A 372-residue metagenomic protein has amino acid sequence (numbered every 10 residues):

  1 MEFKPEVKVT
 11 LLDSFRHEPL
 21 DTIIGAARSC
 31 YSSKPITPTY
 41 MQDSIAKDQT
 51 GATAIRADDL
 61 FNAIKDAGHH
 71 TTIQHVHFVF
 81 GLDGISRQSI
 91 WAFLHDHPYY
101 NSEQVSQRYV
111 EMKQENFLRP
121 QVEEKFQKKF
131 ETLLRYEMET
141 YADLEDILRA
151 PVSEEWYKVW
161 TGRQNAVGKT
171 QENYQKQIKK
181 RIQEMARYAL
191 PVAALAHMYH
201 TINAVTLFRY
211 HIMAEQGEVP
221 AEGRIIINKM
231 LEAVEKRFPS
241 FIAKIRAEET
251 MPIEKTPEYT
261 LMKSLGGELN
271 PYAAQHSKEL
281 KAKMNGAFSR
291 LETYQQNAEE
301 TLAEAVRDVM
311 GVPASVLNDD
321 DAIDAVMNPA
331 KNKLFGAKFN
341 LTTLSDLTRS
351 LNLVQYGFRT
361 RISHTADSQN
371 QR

Functional and structural regions predicted by a protein language model:
M1-R372: A conserved ligand/cofactor-binding region detector
